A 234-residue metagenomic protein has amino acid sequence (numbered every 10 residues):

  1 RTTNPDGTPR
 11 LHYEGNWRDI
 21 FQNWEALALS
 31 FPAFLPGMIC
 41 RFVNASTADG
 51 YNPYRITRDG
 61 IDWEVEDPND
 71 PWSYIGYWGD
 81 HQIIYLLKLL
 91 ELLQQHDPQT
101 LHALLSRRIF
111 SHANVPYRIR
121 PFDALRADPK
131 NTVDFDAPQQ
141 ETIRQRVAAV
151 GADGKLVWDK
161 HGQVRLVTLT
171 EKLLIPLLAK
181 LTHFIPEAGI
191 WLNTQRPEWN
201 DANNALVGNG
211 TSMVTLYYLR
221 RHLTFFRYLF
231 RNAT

Functional and structural regions predicted by a protein language model:
R1-T234: Acidic, mature catalytic/reactive cores of soluble proteins
